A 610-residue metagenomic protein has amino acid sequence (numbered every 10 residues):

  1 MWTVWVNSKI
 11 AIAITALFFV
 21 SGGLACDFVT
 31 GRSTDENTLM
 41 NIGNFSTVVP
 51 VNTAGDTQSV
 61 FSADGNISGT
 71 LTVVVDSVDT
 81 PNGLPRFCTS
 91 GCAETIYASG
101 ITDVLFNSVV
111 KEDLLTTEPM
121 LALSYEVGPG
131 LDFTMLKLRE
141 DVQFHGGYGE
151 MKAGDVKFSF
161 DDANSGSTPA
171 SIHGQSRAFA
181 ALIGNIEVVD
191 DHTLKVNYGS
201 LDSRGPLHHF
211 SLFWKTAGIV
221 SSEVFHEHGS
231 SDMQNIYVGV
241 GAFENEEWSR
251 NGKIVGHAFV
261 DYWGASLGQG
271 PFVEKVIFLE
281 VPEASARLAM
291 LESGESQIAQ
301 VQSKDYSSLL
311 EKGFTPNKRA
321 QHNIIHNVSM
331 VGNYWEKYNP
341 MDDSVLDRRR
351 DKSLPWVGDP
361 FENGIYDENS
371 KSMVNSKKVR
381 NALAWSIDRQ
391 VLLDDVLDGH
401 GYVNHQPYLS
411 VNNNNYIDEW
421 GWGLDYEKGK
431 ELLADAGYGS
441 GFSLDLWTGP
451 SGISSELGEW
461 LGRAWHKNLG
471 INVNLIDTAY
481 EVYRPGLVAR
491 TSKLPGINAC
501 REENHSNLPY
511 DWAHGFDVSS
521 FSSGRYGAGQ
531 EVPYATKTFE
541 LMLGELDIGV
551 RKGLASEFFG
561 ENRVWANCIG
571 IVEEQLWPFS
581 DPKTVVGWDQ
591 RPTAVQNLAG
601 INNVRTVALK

Functional and structural regions predicted by a protein language model:
M1-V6: N-terminal secretory signal peptides that target proteins for export/translocation
A13-G23: Bacterial N-terminal signal peptides
D27-D64, K111, E126, L131 (+5 more regions): Extracytoplasmic/periplasmic ligand-capture domains
P50, D581-K610: Long beta-strand-rich cores associated with HINT superfamily self-processing modules
G65-N66, I172-F225, S249: Surface-exposed binding/hinge segments that line and control ligand-binding clefts or catalytic entry sites
T72-G130, D161, I236-V240: N-terminal lobe/hinge region of extracytoplasmic solute-binding protein
V78, D141-V142, L201-D202: Acidic glycine-/aspartate-rich tracts in secreted/extracellular proteins
D398-E419, I569, L576-V585: Mature extracytoplasmic/periplasmic domains
